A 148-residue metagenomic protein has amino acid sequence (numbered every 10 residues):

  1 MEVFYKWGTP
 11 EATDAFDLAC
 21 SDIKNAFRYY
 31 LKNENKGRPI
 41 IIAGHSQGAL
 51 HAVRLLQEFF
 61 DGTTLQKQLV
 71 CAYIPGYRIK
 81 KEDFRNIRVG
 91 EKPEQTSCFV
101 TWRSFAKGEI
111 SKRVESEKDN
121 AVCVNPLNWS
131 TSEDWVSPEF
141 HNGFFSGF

Functional and structural regions predicted by a protein language model:
M1-R38: Active-site catalytic motif of lipid deacylating hydrolases and related acyltransferases
E2-V3, L50, I79-E82: Short, well-ordered, mixed-charge alpha-helical segments that flank or form enzyme active sites
N25-K36, Q57-F148: Surface cap/lid and interfacial helix-loop subdomains adjacent to catalytic sites that gate substrate access
I41-G44, A72: Short glycine-rich or small-residue beta-strand-to-loop segments that form or flank ligand, phosphate, metal/Fe-S
A43-A52: Gly/Ala-rich beta-loop-alpha elbow adjacent to hydrolase catalytic centers
